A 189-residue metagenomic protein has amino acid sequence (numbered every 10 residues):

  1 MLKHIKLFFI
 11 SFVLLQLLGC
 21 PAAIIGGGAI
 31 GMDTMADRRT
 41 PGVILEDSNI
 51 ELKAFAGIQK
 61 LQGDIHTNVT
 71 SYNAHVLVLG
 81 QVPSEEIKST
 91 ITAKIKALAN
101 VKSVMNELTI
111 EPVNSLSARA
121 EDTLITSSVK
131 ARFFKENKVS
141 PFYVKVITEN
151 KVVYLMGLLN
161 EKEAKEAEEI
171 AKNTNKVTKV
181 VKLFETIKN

Functional and structural regions predicted by a protein language model:
L2-H4, G19-N189: N-terminal targeting leaders
F8-G19: Bacterial N-terminal signal peptides
